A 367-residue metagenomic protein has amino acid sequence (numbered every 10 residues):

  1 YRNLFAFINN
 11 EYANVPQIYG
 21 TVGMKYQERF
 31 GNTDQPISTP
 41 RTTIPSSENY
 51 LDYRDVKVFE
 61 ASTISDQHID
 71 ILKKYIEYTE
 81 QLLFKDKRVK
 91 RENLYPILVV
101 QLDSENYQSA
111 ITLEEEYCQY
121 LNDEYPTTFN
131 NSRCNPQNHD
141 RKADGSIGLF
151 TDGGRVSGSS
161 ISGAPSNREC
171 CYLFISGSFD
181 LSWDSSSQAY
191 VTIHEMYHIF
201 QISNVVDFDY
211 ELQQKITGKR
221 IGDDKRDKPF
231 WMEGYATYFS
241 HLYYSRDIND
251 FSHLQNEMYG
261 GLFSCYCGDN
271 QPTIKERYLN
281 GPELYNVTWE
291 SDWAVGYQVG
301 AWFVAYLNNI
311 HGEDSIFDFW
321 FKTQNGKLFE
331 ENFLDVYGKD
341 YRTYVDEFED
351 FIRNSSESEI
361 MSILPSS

Functional and structural regions predicted by a protein language model:
Y1, I8-E11, V15, Y19 (+14 more regions): Intrinsic-disorder-associated interaction segments
Y1-R91, N354-S367: N-terminal low-structure segments adjacent to metalloprotease catalytic domains across cellular compartments
L4, E11-N14, I18, V22-Y26 (+8 more regions): Extracytoplasmic/cell-surface-exposed regions of Actinobacterial cell-envelope-associated and secreted proteins
D52-I221: Juxtacatalytic substrate-recognition/specificity segment
E92-Y95, D247, G312-I316: Loop/turn elements at helix/coil->beta-strand transitions in domains of secreted/extracellular proteins
S187-V191, F208-G300, I310, W320-P365: Acidic/His/Gly-enriched intrinsically disordered linker/tail segments that often contain short helix/coil "MoRF-like"
